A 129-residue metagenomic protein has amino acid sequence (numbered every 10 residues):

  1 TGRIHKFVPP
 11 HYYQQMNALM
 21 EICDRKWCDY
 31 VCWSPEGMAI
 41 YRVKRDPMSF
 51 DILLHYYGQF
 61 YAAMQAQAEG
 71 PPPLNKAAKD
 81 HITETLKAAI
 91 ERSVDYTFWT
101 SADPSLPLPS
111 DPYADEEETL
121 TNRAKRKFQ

Functional and structural regions predicted by a protein language model:
T1-Q129: Accessory terminal regions of nucleic-acid processing enzymes
